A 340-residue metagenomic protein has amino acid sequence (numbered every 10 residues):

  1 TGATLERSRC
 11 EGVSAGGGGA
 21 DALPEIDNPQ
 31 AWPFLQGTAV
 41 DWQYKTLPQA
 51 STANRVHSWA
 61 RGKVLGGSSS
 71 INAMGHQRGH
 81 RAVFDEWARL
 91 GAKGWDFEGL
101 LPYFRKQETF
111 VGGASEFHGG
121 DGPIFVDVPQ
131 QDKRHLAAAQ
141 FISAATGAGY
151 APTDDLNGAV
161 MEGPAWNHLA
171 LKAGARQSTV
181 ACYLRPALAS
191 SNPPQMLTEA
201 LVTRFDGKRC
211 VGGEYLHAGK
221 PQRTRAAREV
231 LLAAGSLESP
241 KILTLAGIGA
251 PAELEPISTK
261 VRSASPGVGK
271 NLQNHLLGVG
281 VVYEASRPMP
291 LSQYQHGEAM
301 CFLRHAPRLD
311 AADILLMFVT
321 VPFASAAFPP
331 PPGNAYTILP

Functional and structural regions predicted by a protein language model:
T1-P340: N-terminal redox-cofactor-binding region of secreted/periplasmic oxidoreductases
